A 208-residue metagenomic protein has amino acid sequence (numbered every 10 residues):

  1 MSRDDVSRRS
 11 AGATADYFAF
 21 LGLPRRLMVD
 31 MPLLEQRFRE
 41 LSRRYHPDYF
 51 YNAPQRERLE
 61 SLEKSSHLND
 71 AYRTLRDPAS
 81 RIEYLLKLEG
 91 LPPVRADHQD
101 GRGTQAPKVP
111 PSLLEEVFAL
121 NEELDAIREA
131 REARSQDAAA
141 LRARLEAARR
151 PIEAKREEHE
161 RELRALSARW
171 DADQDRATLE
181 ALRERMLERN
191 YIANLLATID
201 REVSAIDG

Functional and structural regions predicted by a protein language model:
M1-G208: C-terminal accessory/regulatory regions appended to core domains
